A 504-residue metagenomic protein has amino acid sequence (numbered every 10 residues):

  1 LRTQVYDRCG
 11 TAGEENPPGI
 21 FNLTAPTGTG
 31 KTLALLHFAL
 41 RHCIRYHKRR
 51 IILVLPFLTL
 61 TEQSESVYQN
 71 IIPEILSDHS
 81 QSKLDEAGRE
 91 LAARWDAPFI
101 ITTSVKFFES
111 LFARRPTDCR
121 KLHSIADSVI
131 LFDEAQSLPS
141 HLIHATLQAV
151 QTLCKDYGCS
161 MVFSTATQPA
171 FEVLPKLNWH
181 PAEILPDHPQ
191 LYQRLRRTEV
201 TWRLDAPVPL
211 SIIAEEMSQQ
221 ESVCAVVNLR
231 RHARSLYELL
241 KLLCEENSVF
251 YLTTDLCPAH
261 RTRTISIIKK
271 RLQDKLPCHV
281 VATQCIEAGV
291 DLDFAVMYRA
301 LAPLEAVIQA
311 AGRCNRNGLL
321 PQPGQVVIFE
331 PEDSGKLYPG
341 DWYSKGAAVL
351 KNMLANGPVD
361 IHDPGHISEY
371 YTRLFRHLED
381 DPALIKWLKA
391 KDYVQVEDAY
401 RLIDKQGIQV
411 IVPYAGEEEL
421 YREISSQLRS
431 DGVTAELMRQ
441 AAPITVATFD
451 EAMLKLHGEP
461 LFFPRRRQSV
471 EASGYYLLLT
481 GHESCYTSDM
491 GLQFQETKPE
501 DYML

Functional and structural regions predicted by a protein language model:
L1-T24: Conserved pre-motif I regulatory segment
N16-A39: Walker A/P-loop
K48-I71, A170: Conserved Walker A/P-loop ATP-binding site and its immediately adjacent core in helicase/helicase-like ATPase domains
L58, S77-G88, N228-R231, V249-S266 (+1 more regions): Conserved helicase motor
P73-F112: Inter-Walker segment of RecA-like/P-loop motor cores
V105-F107, D118-L153: SF2 helicase catalytic motif II
C154, S211-Q220, V226, R231 (+6 more regions): C-terminal helicase lobe and adjacent C-terminal extensions/tails of nucleic-acid helicase motors
A166-S218: Interdomain hinge/linker at the junction between the two RecA-like core domains of SF2 helicases
